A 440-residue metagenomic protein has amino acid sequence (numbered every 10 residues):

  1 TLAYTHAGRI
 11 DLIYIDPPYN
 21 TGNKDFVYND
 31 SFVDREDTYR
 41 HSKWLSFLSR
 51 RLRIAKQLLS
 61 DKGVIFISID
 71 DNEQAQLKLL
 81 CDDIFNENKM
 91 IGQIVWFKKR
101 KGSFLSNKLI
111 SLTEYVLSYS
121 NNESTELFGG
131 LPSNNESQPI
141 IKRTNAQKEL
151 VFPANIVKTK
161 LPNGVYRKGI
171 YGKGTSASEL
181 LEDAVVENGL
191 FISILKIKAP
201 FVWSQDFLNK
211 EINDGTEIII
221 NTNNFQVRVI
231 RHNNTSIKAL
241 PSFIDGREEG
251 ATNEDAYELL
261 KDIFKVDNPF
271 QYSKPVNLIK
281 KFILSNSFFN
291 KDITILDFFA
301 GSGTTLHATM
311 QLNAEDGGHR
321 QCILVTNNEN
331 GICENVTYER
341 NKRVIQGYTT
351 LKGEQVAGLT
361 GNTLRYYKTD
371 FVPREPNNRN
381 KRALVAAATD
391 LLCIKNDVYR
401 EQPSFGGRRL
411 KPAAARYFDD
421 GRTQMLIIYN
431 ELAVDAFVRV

Functional and structural regions predicted by a protein language model:
T1-L2, K43, V266-N268: Asp/Glu-centered strand-loop micro-motifs enriched in Gly/Pro and often flanked by an aromatic residue
L2-D11, K24, L45, S49-K56 (+5 more regions): Accessory, often C-terminal, charged low-complexity segments
G8-F26, C81, I295-M310: Conserved proline-anchored active-site loop of SAM-dependent methyltransferases that bridges a beta-strand
R9-R40, D245-D262, D316: Metal-dependent catalytic core segments for phosphate chemistry
G63: Glycine-centered, small-residue-biased loops immediately flanking beta-strands in adenine/cofactor-binding cores
V266-N277: Conserved SAM-binding loop and adjacent beta-strand
